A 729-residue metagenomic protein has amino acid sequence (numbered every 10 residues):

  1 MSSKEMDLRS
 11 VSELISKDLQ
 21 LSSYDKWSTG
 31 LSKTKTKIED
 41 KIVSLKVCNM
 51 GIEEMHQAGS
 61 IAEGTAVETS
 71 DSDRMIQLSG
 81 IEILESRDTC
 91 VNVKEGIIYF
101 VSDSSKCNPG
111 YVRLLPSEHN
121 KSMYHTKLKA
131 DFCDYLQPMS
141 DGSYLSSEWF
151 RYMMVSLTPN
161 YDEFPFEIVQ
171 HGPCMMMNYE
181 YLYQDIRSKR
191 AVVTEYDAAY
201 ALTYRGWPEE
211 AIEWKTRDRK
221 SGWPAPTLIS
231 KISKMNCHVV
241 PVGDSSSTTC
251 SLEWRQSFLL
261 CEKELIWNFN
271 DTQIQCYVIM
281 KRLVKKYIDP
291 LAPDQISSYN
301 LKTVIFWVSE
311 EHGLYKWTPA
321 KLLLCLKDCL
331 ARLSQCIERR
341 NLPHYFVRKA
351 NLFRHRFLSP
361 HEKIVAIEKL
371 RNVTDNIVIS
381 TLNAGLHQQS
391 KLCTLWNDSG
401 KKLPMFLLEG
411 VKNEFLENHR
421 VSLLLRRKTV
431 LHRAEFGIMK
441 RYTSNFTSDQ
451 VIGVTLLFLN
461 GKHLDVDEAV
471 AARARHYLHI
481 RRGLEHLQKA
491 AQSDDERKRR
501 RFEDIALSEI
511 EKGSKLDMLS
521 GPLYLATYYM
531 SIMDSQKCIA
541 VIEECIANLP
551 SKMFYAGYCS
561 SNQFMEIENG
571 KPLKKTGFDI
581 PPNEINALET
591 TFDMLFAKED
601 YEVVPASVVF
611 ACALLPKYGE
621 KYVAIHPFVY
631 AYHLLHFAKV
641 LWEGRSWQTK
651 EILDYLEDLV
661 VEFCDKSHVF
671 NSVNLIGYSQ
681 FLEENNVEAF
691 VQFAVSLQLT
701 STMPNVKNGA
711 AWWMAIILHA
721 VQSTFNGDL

Functional and structural regions predicted by a protein language model:
M1-L729: Non-catalytic helical "accessory" subdomain of NTase-fold nucleotidyltransferases
